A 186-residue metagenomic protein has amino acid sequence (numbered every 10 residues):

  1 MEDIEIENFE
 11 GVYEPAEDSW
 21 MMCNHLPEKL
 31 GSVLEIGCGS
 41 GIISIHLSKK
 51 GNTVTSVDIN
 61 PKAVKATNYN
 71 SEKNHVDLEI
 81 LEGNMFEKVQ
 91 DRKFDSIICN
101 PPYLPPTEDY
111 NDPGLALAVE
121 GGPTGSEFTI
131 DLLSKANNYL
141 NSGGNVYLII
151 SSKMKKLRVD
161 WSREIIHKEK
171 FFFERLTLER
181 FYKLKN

Functional and structural regions predicted by a protein language model:
M1-V12: Non-catalytic substrate-recognition/targeting regions of SAM-dependent transferases
I6, L78-I80, R163: Generic structural signal for residues in well-ordered beta-strands
F9, F86, S151: Residue-level recognition of the GNAT/N-acetyltransferase active site
G11, I36, G121: Glycine- and other small-residue-rich loops at beta-strand/loop junctions that grip anionic moieties
V12, S126-R180: Conserved Class I SAM-dependent methyltransferase catalytic core
A16-Y110: Conserved SAM/SAH cofactor-binding pocket of Class I
P101-F128: Mobile active-site "lid"/loop adjacent to the S-adenosyl-L-methionine
F181-N186: C-terminal lobe and adjacent flexible extensions of AdoMet/dcAdoMet transferase-like proteins
